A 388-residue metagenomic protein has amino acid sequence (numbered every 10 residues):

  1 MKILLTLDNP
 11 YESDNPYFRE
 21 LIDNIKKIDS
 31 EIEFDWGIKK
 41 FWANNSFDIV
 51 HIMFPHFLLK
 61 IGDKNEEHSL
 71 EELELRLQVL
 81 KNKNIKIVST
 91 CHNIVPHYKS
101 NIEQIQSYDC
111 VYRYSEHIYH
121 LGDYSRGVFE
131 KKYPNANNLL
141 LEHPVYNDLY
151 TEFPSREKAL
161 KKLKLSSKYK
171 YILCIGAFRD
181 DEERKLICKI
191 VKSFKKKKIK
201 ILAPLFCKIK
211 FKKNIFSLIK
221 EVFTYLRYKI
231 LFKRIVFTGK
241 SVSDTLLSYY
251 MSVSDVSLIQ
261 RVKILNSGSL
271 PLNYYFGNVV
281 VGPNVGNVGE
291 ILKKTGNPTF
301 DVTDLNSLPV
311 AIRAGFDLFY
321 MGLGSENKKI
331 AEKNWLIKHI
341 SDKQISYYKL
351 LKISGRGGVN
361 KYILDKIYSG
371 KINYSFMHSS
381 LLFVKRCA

Functional and structural regions predicted by a protein language model:
E116-E130, P134-E152: Donor nucleotide-sugar binding/catalytic pocket of nucleotide-sugar-dependent glycosyltransferases
E130, V145-K162, Y169, E183-K185 (+1 more regions): Acidic anion/phosphate-binding donor-loop and adjacent secondary structure in glycosyltransferase catalytic cores
S166-E182, V191, I201-L202: Conserved donor-binding/catalytic core segment of Leloir-type glycosyltransferases
L205-C207, K213-Y249: Nucleotide-activated donor-binding/catalytic signature segment of Leloir-type glycosyltransferases, i.e., the conserved
V242-S254, P271, Y275: Short acidic alpha-helix that forms the nucleotide-activated donor recognition element in Leloir-type transferases
I259, V279-P283: Short hydrophobic beta-strand element within catalytic cores of glycosyltransferases and related nucleotide-activated
K294-N306, R313-Y320: Conserved acidic donor-binding segment of nucleotide-sugar-dependent glycosyltransferases
F319-Y374: A charged, aromatic-enriched C-terminal amphipathic alpha-helix characteristic of glycosyltransferases across folds
